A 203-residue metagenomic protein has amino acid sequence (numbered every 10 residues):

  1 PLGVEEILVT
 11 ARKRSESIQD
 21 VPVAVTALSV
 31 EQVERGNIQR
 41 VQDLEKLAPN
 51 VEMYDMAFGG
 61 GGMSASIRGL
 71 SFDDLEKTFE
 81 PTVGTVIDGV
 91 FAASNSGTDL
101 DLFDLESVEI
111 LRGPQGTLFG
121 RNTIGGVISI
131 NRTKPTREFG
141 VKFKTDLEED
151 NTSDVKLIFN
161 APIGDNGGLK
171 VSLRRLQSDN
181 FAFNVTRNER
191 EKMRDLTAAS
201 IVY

Functional and structural regions predicted by a protein language model:
P1-L2, A199: Intrinsic disorder/low-complexity segments
L2-E138: Acidic, small-polar-rich N-terminal luminal/periplasmic segments of exported/outer-membrane proteins
T82, S94, F103-R112, T117-A199: Outer-membrane beta-barrel translocator/receptor signature
